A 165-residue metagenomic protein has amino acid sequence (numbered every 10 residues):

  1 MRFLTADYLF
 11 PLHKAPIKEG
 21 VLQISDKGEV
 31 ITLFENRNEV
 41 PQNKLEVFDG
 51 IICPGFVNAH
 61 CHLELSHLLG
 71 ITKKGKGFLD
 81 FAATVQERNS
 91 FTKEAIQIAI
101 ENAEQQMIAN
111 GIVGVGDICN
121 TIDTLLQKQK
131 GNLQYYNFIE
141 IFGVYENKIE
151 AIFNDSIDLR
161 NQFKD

Functional and structural regions predicted by a protein language model:
R2-F3, L9-C53: Histidine-rich, glycine-flanked metal-binding segment
P54-S66: Histidine-centered catalytic micro-motifs
C61, I118-C119, N137-I141: A cross-domain feature marking catalytic cores of carbohydrate-active enzymes and several ubiquitous metabolic/repair
H67-I98, Y136-F142, D165: Active-site gating loops and adjacent loop-to-helix segments of metal-dependent hydrolytic enzymes
I71, N120-T121: Short glycine-enriched loops at secondary-structure junctions
V113-G114: Short acidic/polar active-site loop segments enriched in Thr and Asp
T124-D165: Metal-coordinating catalytic core of metallo-dependent amide/deamination hydrolases
